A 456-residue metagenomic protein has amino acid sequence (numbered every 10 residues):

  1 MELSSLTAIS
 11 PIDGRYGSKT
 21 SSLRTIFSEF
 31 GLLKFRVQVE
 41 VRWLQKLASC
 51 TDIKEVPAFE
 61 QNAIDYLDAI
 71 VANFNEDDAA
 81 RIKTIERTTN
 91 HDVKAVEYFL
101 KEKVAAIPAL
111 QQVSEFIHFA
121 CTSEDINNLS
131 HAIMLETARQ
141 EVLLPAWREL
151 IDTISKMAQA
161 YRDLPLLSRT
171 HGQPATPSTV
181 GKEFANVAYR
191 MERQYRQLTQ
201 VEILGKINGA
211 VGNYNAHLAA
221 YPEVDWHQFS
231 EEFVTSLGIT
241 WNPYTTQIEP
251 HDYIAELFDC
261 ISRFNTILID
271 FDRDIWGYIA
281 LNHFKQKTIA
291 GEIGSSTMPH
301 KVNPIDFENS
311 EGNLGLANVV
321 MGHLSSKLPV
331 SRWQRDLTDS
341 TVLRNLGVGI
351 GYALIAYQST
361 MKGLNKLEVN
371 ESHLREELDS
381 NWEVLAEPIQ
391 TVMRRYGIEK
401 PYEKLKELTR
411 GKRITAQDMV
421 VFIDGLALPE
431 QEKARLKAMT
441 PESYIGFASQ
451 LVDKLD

Functional and structural regions predicted by a protein language model:
E2-E29, N62-N73, I293-D456: Catalytic-core signal marking the mid-to-C-terminal active-site face
E2-H217, Y221-E232, G294, F307-N309 (+4 more regions): A helix-coil-helix interface module used to build multimeric assemblies and to scaffold catalytic/cofactor sites
D13-R15, P108, S230-Q247, F284-Q286 (+1 more regions): Acidic-glycine-rich active-site phosphate/pyrophosphate-binding loop
R42-L47, F99, K103, T153 (+16 more regions): Generic, well-ordered alpha-helical scaffold segments in large soluble proteins
S123, L218-Y221, V234-S236, T240-I248 (+4 more regions): A structural signal for small-residue-enriched, beta-sheet-centric alpha/beta enzyme cores and oligomeric scaffold folds
E136-L144, R148, A185-A188, E192 (+7 more regions): Short amphipathic alpha-helical segments with heptad-repeat character
Q194, T246-R332: Glycine-rich anion/phosphate-binding loop at the beta-strand->alpha-helix junction
T240-I261, D336, S340, M419-F422: Amphipathic, heptad-repeat alpha-helical segments used for oligomerization and assembly
